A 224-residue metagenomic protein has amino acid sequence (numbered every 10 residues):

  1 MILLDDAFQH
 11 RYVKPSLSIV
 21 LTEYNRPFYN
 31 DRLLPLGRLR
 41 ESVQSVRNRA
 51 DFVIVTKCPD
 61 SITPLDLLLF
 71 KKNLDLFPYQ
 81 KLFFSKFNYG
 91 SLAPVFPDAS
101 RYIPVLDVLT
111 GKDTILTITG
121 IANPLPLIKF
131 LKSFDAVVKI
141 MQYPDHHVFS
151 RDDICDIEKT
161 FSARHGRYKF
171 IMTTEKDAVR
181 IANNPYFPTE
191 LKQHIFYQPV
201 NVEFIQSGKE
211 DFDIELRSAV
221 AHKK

Functional and structural regions predicted by a protein language model:
M1-Q80: Phosphate/Mg2+-binding loops and adjacent switch elements in nucleotide/diphosphate-handling enzyme cores
V13-K14, V43-R49, D75-P78, L106-G111 (+2 more regions): Short, conserved loop/helix-junction motifs that constitute active-site signature segments in enzyme catalytic cores
S18-T22, R47-C58, K71-Y89, G111-K112 (+4 more regions): Conserved beta-strand/loop subsegment of P-loop NTPase cores
N25, F52-L65, S85-S91, I118-N123 (+3 more regions): G-domain G4 guanine-recognition motif of GTPases
D66-L76, F130-K132, A182-K192: Short, aromatic/basic amphipathic alpha-helical patches
P97-A99, L106-R151, R217-A219: Redox- and metal-dependent alpha/beta enzyme cores, enriched for Fe-S-associated oxidoreductases and cofactor-handling
P144-V148, E190-H222: Short, flexible loop segments at boundaries between secondary-structure elements
F149-K169, A178: A short, acidic, amphipathic alpha-helical segment used as a generic capping/interface helix at domain edges
